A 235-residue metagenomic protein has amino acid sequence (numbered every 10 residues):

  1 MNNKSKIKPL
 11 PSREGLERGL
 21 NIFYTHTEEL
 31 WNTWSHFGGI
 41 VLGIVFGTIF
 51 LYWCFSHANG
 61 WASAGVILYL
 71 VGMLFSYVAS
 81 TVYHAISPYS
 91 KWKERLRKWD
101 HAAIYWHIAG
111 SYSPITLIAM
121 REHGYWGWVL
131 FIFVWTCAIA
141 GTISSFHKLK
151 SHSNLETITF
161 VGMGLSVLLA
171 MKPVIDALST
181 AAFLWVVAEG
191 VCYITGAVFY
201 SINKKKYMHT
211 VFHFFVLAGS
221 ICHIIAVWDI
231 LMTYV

Functional and structural regions predicted by a protein language model:
N2-V235: Multi-pass alpha-helical transmembrane bundles in non-GPCR membrane proteins that perform intramembrane catalysis
